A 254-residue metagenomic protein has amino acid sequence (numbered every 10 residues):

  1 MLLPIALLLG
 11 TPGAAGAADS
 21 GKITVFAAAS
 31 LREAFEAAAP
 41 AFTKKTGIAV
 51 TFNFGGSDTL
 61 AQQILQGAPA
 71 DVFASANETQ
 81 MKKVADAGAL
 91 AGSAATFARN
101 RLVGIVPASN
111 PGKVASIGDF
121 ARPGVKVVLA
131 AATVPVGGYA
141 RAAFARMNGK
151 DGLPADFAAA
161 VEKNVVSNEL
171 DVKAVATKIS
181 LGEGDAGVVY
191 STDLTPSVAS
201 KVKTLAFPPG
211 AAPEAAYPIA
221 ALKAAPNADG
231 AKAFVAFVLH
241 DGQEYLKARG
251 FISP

Functional and structural regions predicted by a protein language model:
M1-P12: Bacterial N-terminal signal peptides
A15-D58, Q62-A68, S75-E78, K82-L90 (+2 more regions): Exported/periplasmic ABC-transporter solute-binding proteins
